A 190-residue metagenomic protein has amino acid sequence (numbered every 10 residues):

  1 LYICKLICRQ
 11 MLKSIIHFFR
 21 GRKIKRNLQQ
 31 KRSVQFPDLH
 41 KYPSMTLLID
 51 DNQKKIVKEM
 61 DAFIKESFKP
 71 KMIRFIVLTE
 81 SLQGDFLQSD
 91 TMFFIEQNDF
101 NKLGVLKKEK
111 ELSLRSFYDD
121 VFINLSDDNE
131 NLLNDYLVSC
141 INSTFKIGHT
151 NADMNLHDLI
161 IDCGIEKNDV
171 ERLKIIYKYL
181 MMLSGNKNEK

Functional and structural regions predicted by a protein language model:
C8-K23: Helix-enriched interaction subdomains in cytosolic or periplasmic regions, typified by TIR/SEFIR signaling/NADase cores
M11, N155-K190: Active-site-proximal region of nucleotide-activated glycan assembly enzymes, centered on histidine/acidic-rich loops
N27-Q30, I95-L112: Glycine-rich, highly charged phosphate/nucleotide-binding loops
L48, N52-F68: Histidine-anchored nucleotide/phosphate-binding helix
L48-N52, L78-E80, L125-D128: Structural motif
I73-E80, G148-H149: Short internal beta-strands
D120-I123: Structural motif
S126-I141: An aromatic- and histidine-rich active-site surface loop
